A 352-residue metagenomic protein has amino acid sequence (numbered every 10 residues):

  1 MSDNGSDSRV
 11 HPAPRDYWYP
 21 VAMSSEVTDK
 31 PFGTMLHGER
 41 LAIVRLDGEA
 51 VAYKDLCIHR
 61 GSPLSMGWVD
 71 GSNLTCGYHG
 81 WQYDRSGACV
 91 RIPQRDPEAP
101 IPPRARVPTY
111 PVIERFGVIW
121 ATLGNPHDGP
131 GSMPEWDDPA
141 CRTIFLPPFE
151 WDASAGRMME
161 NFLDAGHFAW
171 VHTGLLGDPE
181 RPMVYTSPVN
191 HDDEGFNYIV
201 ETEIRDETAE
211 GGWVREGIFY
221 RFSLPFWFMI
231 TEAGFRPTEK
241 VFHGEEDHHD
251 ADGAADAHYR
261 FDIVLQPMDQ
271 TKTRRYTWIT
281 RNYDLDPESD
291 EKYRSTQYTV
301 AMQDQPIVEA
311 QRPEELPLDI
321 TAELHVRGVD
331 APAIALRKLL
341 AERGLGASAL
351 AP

Functional and structural regions predicted by a protein language model:
S2-R15, P20-T143: Rieske [2Fe-2S] iron-sulfur-binding domain
H127-P352: C-terminal catalytic domain of Rieske-type non-heme iron oxygenases
